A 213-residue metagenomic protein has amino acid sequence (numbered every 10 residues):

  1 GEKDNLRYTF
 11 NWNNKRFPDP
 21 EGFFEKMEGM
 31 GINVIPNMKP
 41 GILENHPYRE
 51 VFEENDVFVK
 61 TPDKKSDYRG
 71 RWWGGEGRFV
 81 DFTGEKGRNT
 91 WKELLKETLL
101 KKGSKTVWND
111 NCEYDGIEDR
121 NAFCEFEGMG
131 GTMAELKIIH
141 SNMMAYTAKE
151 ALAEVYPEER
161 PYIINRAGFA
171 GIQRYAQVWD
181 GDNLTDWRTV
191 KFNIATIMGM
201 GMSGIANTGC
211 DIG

Functional and structural regions predicted by a protein language model:
G1-G213: Catalytic-domain carbohydrate-binding cleft regions of carbohydrate-active enzymes
